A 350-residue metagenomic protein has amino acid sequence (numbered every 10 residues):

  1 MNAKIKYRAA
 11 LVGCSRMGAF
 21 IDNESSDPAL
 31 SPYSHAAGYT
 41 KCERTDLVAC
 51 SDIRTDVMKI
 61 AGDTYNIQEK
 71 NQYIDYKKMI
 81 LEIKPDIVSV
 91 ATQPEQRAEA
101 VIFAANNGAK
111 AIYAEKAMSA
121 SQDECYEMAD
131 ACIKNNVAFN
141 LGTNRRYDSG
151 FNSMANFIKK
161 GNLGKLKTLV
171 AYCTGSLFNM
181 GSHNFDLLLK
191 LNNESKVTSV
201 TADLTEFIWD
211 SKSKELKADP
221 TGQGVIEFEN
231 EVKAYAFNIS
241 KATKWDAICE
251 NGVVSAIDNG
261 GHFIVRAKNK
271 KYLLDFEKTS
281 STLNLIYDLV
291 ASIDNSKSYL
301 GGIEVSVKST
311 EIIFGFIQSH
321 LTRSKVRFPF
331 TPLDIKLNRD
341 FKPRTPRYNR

Functional and structural regions predicted by a protein language model:
M1-K6, L11, T45, S51 (+4 more regions): C-terminal helix-rich "cap/oligomerization" subdomain common to oxidoreductases
M1-Y65: N-terminal Rossmann-like dinucleotide-binding module
L11, Y113-A114, F139-L141, A236 (+1 more regions): Hydrophobic residues in well-ordered beta-strands that form the structural core
P28, M58, S281, L285 (+1 more regions): Stable alpha-helical structural segments in soluble proteins, enriched in small hydrophobic residues
S51, L166-K244, E304: Rossmann-like dinucleotide-binding domain that binds NAD(P)(H)
D56-V57, Y65-C132: Beta-loop-alpha module in the N-terminal Rossmann-like domain of NAD(P)-dependent dehydrogenases, especially those
I87, Y113, M118-S182: A contiguous active-site-proximal alpha/beta segment in oxidoreductase catalytic domains
S213-D219, E227-Y287, Y299-I303, F316 (+3 more regions): NAD(P)-dinucleotide binding in Rossmann-like oxidoreductases
